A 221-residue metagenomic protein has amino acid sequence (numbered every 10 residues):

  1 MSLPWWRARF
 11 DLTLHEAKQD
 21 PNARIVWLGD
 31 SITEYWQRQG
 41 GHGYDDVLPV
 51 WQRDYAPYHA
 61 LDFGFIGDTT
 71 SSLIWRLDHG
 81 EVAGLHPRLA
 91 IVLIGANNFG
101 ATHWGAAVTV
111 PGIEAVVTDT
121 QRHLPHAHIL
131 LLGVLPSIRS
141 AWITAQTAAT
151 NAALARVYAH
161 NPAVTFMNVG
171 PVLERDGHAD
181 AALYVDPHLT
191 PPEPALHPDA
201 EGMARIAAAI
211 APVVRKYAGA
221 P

Functional and structural regions predicted by a protein language model:
M1-I66, S71-H86: Serine-esterase "nucleophile elbow" of acetyl-processing enzymes
D20, Y55, L124, N161-P162: A structural signal for short coil/turn segments at secondary-structure junctions
R24-G29, H59-G64, R88-I94, H128-G133 (+2 more regions): Structural recognition of the beta-strand scaffold that forms the well-ordered cores of secreted hydrolase catalytic
D62-F65, G95-T109, S137-I143: Surface-exposed cleft-lining segments at the edges of enzyme active sites
G67-W75, W104-I113: Glycine-rich anion/phosphate-binding loops
H79-H86, T120-H123, R215-G219: Surface-exposed acidic, glycine-flexible loop patches that form ligand/cofactor-binding and adhesion interfaces
I113-T118, N151-A155: Generic structural signal for well-ordered alpha-helices, preferentially at hydrophobic/aromatic core positions
I138-P221: Catalytic His-Asp segment of secreted/periplasmic serine-dependent ester chemistry enzymes
